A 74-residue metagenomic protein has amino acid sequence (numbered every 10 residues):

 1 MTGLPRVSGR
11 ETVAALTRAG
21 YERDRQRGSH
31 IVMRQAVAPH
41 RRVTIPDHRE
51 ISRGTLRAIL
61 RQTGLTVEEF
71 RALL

Functional and structural regions predicted by a protein language model:
M1-L74: Basic nucleic-acid-binding interfaces
